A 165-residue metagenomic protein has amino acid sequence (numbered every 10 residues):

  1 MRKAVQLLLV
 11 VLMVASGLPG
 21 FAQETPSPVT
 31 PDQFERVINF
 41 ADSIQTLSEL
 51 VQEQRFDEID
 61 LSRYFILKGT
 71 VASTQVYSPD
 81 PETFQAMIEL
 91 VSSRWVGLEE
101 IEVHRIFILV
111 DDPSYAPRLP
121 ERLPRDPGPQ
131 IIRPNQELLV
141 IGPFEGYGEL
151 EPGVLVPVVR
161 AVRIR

Functional and structural regions predicted by a protein language model:
M1-L8: Bacterial N-terminal signal peptides that target proteins for export
L8-S16: Bacterial N-terminal signal peptides
F21-R165: OB-fold and OB-like single-stranded nucleic-acid-recognition modules and their adjacent interaction interfaces
